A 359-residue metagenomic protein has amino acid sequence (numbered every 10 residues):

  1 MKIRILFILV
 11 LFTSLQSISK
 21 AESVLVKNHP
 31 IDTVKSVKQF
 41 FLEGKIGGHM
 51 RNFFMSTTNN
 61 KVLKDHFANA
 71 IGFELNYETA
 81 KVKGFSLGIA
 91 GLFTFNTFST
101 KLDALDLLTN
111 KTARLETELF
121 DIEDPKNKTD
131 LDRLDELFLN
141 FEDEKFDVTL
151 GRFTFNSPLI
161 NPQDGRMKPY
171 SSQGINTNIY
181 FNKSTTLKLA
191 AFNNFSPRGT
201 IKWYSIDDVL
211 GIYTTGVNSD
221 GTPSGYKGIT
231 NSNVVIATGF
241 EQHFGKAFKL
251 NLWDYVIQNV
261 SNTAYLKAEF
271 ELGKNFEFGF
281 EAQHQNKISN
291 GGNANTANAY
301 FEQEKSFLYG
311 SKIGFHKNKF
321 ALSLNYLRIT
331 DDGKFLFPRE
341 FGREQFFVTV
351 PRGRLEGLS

Functional and structural regions predicted by a protein language model:
S19-R152, I179-F181: Beta-barrel outer-membrane channel/assembly domains of diderm bacteria
F40, T79-K83, E142-K145, F181-K183 (+4 more regions): Outer-membrane beta-barrel strand-turn architecture
L42, D65-I71, L131-D135, P169-Q173 (+5 more regions): Residues that define the transmembrane beta-barrel architecture of outer-membrane proteins
K45-I46, K83-L87, K145-T149, S184-L189 (+5 more regions): Repeated loop/turn-to-beta-strand initiation elements of outer-membrane beta-barrel proteins
G48, F73-T79, L137-F141, I175-I179 (+4 more regions): Residues on the lipid-exposed face of transmembrane beta-strands in outer-membrane beta-barrel proteins
M50-F54, V148-P162, L187-L189, T238 (+3 more regions): Transmembrane beta-strand segments that form the barrel wall of outer-membrane beta-barrel proteins
N60-L63, I122-P125, I160-Q163, P223-Y226 (+3 more regions): Extracellular loop and loop/strand-boundary signature of outer-membrane beta-barrel proteins
T97-T100, K188-V235, N275-V348, L358: Outer-membrane beta-barrel translocator/channel fold
